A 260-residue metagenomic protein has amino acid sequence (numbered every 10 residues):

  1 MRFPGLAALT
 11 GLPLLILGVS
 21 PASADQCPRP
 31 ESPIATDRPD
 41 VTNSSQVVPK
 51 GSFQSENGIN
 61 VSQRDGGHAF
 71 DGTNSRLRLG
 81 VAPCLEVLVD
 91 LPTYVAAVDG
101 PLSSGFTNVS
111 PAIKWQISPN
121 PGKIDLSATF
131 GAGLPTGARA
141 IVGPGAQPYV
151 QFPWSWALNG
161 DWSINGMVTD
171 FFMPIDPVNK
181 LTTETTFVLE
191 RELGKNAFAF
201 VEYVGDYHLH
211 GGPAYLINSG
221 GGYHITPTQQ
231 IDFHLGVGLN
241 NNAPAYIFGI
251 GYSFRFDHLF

Functional and structural regions predicted by a protein language model:
M1-G5: N-terminal secretory signal peptides that target proteins for export/translocation
A7-G18: Bacterial N-terminal signal peptides
V19-S23: C-terminal region of N-terminal signal peptides and the immediate post-cleavage residues of exported proteins
A24-F260: Transmembrane beta-barrel domains of Gram-negative outer membranes and organellar outer membranes
